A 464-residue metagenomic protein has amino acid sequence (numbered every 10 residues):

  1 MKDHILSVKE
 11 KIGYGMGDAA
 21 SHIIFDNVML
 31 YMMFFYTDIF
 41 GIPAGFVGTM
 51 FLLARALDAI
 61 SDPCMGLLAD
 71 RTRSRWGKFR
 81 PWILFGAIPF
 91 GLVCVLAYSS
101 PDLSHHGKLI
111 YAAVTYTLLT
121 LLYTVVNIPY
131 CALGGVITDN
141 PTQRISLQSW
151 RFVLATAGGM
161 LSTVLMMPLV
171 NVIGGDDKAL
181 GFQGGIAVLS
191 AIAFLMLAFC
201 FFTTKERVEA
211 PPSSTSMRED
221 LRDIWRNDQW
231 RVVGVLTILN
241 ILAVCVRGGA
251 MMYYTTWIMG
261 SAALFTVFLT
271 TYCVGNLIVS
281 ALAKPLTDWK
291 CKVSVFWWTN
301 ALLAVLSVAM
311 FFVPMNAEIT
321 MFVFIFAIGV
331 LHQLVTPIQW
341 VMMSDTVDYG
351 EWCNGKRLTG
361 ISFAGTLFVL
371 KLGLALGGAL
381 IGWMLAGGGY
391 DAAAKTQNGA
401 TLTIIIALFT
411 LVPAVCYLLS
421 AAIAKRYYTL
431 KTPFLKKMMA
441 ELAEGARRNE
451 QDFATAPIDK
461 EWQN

Functional and structural regions predicted by a protein language model:
M1-N464: Membrane-embedded alpha-helical bundles of multi-pass transporters/translocases, especially carrier/permease families
